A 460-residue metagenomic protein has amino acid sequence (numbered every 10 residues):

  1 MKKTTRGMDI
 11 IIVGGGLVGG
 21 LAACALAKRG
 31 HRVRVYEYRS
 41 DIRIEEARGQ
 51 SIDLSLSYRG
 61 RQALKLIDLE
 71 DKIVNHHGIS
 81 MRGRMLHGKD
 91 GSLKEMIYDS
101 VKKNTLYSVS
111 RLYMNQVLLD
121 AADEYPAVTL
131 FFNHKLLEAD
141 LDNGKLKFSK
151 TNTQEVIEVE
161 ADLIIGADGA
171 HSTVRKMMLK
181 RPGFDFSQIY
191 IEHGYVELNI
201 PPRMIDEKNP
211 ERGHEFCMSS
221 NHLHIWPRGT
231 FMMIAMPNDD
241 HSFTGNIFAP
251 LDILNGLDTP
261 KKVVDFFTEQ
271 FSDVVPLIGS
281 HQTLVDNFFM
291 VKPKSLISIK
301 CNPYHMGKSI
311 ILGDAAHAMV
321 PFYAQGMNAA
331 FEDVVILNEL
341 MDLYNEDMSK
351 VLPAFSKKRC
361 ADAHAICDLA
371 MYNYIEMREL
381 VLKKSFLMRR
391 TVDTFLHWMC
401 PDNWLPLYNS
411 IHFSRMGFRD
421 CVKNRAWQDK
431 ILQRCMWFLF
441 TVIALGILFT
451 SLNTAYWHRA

Functional and structural regions predicted by a protein language model:
K2-V18: Beta1/beta-strand and adjacent pyrophosphate-binding region of the FAD-binding site in flavoprotein oxidoreductases
V13, A27-G49: Glycine-rich FAD pyrophosphate-binding loop
G15-C24, K28, G166, L198 (+1 more regions): Conserved mid-domain beta->alpha element of the FAD-binding
V18, D41, H171: Conserved Rossmann-like nucleotide-cofactor binding loop
I44-A121: Active-site-adjacent segment of FAD-dependent monooxygenases/related oxidoreductases
D120, Y125, H134-E138, N143-K292 (+2 more regions): Conserved FAD-binding catalytic core of PHBH/FMO-like flavoproteins
E339-A460: C-terminal helical "tail/cap" subdomain of flavin- and related membrane-associated enzymes
